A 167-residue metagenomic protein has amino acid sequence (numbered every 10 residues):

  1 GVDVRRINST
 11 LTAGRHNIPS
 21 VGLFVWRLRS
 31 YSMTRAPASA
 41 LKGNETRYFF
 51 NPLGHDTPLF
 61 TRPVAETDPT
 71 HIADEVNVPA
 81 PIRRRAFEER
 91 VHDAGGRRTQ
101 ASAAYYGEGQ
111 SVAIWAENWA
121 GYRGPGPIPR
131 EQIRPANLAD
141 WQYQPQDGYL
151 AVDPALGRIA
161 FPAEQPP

Functional and structural regions predicted by a protein language model:
G1-P167: Compositionally biased, low-complexity/repeat regions
